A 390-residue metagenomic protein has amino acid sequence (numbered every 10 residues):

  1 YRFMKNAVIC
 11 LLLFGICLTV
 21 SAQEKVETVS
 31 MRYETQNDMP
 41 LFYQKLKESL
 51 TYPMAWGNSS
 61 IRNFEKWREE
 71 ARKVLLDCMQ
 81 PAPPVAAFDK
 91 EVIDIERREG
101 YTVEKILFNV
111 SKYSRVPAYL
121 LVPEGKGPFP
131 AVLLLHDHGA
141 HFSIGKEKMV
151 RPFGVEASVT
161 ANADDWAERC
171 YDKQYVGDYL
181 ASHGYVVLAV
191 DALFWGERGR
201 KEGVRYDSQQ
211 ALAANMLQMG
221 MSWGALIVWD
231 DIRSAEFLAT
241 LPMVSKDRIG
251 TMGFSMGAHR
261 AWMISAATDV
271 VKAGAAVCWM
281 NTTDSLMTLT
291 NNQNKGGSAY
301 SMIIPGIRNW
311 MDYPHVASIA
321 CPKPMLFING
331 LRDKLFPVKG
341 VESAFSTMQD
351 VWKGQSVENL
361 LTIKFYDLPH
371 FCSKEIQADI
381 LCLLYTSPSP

Functional and structural regions predicted by a protein language model:
Q23-T102, G145: N-terminal targeting or regulatory segments adjacent to alpha/beta-hydrolase or S9 domains
A118-G127: Short beta-strand-to-loop junctions in surface cap/lid or active-site-entrance loops
F129-D137: Short beta-strand element of the alpha/beta-hydrolase
H136-W229, L286-T288: Cap/lid segment of the alpha/beta-hydrolase catalytic domain
L217-Q218, L226, R233, A273-A317 (+3 more regions): Mobile cap/lid helix-loop segments that gate and shape the active-site cleft of serine hydrolases
R233-T290: Primarily recognizes the serine-hydrolase "nucleophile elbow" in alpha/beta-hydrolase and SGNH/GDSL folds
F327-N329: Short beta-strand/loop motif that positions the catalytic acidic residue of the alpha/beta-hydrolase fold
Y385-P390: Conserved small/polar residues in nucleotide/adenosyl-binding loops
